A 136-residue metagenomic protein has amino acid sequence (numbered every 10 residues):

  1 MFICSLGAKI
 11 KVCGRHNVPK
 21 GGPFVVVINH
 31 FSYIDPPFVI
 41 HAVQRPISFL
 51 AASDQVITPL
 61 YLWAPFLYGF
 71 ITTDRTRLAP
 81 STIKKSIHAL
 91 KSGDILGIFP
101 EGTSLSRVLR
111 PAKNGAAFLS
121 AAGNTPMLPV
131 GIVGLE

Functional and structural regions predicted by a protein language model:
C4-E136: Soluble catalytic domains of membrane acyltransferases
